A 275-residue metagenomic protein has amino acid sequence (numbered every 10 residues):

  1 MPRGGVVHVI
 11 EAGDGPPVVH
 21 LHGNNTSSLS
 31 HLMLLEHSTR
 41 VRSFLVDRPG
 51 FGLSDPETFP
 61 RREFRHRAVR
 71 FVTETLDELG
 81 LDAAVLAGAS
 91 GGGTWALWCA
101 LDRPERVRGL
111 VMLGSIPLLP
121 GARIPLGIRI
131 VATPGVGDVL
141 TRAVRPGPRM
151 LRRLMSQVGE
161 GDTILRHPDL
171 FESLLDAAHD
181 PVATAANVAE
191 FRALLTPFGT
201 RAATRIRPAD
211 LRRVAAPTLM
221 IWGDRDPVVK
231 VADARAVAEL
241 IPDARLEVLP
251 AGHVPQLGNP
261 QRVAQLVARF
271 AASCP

Functional and structural regions predicted by a protein language model:
G5-D55: Conserved HGGG/HGGXW glycine-rich cap/lid loop of the alpha/beta-hydrolase fold
F44-G91, Q265: Active-site loop/oxyanion-hole signature of alpha/beta-hydrolase fold enzymes
L101, R108-A143: Flexible "cap/lid" loop of the alpha/beta hydrolase fold
V144-D210: Conserved alpha/beta-hydrolase catalytic His-Asp/Glu region
R201, R225-V229: Acidic catalytic loop of the alpha/beta-hydrolase fold
V214, M220-W222: Short beta-strand/loop motif that positions the catalytic acidic residue of the alpha/beta-hydrolase fold
D224-D226, A251-G252: Acidic beta-to-alpha connecting loop that harbors the catalytic carboxylate
D243-P275: Catalytic active-site module of serine/aspartate enzymes centered on a nucleophile-bearing elbow/loop
